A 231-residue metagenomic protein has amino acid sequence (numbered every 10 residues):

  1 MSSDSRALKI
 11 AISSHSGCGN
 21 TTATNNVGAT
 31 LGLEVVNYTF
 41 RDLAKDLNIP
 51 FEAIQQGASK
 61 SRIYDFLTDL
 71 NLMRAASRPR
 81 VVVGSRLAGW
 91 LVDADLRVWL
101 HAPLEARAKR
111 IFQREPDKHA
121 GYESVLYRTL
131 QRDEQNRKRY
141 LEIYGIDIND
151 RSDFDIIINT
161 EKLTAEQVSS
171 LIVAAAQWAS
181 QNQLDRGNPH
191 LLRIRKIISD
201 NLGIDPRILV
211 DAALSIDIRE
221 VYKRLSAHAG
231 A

Functional and structural regions predicted by a protein language model:
S5-I10: Pre-Walker A (Motif I) flank of P-loop NTPase domains
A11-V27: Glycine-rich phosphate-binding P-loop
I12, V35-V36, L100: Glycine-rich phosphate-binding loops of nucleotide-dependent enzymes
E34-V92, E105-A108, P116-D117, E134: ATP-dependent small-molecule kinase phosphotransfer cores that center on conserved nucleotide phosphate-binding segments
A88-D95, N149-S152: Short loop/helix-cap segments at secondary-structure boundaries that form the rim of catalytic
D93-E115, H119-R132: Conserved phosphate-donor/acceptor-positioning beta-strand/loop module used by diverse small-molecule
E142-G230: NTP-dependent small-molecule kinase module
